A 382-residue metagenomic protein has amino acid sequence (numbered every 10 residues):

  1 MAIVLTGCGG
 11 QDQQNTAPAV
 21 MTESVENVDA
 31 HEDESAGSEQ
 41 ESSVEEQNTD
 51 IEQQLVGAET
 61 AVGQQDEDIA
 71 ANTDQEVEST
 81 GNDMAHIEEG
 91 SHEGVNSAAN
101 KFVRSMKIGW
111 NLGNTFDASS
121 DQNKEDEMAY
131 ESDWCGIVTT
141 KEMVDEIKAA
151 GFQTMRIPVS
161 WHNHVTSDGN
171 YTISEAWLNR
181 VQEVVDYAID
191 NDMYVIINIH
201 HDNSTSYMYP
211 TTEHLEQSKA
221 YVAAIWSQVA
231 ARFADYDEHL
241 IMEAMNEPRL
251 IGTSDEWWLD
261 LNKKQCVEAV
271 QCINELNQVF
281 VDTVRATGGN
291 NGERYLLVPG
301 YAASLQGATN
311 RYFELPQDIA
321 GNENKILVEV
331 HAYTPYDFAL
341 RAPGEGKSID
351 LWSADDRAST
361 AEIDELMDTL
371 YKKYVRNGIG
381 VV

Functional and structural regions predicted by a protein language model:
V4-G7: C-terminal motif of bacterial Sec signal peptides marking the signal peptidase cleavage site
G9-Q11: Bacterial signal peptide processing site
Q13-F102: N-terminal, intrinsically disordered, polar/charged segments of Gram-positive cell-envelope systems that serve as
Q75-T154: N-terminal carbohydrate-binding accessory modules
L112-T139, S167-I173, H214, D337-E362: Acidic/histidine-rich helix-loop elements that form or flank divalent-metal/phosphate-binding sites at the catalytic
D121-A129, W161-N179, N203-S218, L250-Q265: Surface-exposed, active-site-proximal loop segments in enzymatic domains
C135-T154, T172-H200, Y207-A244, I273-R285: An active-site-proximal structural segment forming one wall of the substrate-binding cleft that immediately precedes
G136, A224-S227, A231-A234, E238-H239 (+1 more regions): Extracellular glycoside hydrolase catalytic/binding regions
